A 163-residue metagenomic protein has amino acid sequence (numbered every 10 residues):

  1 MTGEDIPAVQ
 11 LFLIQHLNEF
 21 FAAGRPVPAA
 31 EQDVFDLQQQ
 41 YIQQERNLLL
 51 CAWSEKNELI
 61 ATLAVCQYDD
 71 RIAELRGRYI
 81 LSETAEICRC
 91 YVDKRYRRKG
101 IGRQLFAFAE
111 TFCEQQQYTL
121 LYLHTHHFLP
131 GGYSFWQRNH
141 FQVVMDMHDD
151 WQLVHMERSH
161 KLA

Functional and structural regions predicted by a protein language model:
M1-L11: A short beta-loop-alpha structural element at the N-terminal edge of CoA-dependent acyl/N-acetyltransferase catalytic
F12-Q15, E19, Y79-E83, T119-Y122 (+1 more regions): C-terminal "cap" of GNAT-fold acetyltransferases
L17-Q39: Conserved GNAT-fold acetyl-CoA-binding loop/helix
Q38-C51, E86: A short helix-loop-beta-strand connector motif used in the catalytic cores of GNAT acetyltransferases and, in some
C51, E58-Q67, E86, Y91: Conserved beta-strand in the GNAT
E74-K94, L123: Conserved acetyl-CoA binding element of GNAT-fold acetyltransferases
D93, Q104-L120: Conserved acyl-CoA
D93-R95, K99, H127: Active-site acidic-Proline motif in GNAT/NAT acetyltransferases
